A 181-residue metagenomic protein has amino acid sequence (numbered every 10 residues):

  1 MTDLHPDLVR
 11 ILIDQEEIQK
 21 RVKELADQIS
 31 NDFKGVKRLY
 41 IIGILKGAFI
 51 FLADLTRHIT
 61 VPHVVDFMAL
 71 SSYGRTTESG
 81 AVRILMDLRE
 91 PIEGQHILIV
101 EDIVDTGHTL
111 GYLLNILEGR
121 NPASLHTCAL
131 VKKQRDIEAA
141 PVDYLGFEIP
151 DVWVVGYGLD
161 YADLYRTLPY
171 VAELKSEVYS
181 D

Functional and structural regions predicted by a protein language model:
M1-D181: PRPP-associated nucleotide enzymes
